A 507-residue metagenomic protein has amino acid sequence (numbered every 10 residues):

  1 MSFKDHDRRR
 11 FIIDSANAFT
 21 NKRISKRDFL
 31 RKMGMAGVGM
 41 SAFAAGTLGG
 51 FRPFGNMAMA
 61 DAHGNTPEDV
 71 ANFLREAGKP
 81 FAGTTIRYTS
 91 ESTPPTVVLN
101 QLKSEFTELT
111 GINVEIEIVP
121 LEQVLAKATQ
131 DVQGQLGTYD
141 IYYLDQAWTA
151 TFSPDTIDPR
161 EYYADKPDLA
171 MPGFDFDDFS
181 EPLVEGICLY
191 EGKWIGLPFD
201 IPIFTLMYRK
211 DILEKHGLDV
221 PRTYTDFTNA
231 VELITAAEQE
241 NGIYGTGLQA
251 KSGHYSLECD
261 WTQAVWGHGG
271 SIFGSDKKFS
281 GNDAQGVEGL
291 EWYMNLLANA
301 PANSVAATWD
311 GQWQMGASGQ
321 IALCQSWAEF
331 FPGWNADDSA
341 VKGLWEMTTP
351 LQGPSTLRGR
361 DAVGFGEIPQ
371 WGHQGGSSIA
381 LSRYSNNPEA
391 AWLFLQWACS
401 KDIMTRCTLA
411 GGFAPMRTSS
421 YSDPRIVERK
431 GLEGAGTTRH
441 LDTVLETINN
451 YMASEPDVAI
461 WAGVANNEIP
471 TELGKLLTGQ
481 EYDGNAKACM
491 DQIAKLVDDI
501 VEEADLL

Functional and structural regions predicted by a protein language model:
M1-D28, F51-R52: N-terminal secretory signal peptides
R23-R31, M40-G64: N-terminal twin-arginine translocation
H63-P80, D145-I203, L257, E346-T348 (+2 more regions): Hinge/lid segment of periplasmic solute-binding proteins
A82-T93, I112-E117, D140-I141, T246 (+1 more regions): Short, well-ordered beta-strand elements
Q101-F179, D211-R222, M315, A322-L323 (+2 more regions): Extracytoplasmic "Venus flytrap"/periplasmic binding protein-like
Q133, K193, K215-H216, E291 (+2 more regions): Extracytoplasmic/periplasmic substrate-recognition and gating elements
V231-T235, S275-A306, T349-S355: Glycine-centered hinge/linker elements that transmit conformational signals in sensory and ligand-binding systems
G436-V497: C-terminal capping/gating helix-and-loop segments adjacent to ligand/active sites or protein-protein/ligand interfaces
